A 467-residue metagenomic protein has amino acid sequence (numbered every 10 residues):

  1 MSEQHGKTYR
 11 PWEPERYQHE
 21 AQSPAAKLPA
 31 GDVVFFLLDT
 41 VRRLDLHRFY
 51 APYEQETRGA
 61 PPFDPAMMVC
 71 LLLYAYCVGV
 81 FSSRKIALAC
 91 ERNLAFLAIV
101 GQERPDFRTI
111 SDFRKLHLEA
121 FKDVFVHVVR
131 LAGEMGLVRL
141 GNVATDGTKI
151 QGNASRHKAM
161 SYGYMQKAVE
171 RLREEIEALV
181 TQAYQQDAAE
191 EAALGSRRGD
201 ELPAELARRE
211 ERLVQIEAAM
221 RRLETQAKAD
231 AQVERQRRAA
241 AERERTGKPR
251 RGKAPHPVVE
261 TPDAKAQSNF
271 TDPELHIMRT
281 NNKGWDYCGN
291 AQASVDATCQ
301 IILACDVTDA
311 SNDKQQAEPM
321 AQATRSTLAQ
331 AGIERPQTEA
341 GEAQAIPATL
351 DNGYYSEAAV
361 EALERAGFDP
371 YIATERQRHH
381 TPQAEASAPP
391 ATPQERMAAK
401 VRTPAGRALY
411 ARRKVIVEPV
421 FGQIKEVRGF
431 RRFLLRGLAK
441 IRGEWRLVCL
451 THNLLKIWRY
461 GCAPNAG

Functional and structural regions predicted by a protein language model:
M1-F35: Hydrophobic alpha-helical membrane-insertion signals
H5, P11, L72, G79-R92 (+1 more regions): Anion-binding and metal-coordination hotspots
K27-L73, V78: Basic, short loop/linker segments at the boundary and entry of helix-turn-helix/winged-helix-like folds
